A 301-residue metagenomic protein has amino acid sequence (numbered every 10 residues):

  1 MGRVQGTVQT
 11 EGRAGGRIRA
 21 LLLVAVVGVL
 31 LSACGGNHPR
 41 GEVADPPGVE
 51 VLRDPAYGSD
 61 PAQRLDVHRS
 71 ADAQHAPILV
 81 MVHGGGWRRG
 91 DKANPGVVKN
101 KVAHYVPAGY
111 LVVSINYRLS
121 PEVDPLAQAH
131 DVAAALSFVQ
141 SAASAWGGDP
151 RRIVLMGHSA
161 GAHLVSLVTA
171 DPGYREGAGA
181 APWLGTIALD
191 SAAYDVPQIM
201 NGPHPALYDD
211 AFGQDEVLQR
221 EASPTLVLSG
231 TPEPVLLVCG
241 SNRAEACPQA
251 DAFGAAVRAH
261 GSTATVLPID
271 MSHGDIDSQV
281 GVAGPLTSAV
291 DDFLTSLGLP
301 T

Functional and structural regions predicted by a protein language model:
N37-A73: N-terminal cap/lid segment of alpha/beta-hydrolase-fold proteins
A44, D60, S191-A192, V196-V227: Mobile cap/lid helix-loop segments that gate and shape the active-site cleft of serine hydrolases
H75-G85: Short beta-strand element of the alpha/beta-hydrolase
A93-V113: Short amphipathic alpha-helix adjacent to the substrate-entry channel of hydrolases
A134-M200: Primarily recognizes the serine-hydrolase "nucleophile elbow" in alpha/beta-hydrolase and SGNH/GDSL folds
T231, L237-C239: Short beta-strand/loop motif that positions the catalytic acidic residue of the alpha/beta-hydrolase fold
V238, D251-G254, R258-T301: C-terminal catalytic histidine-bearing segment of alpha/beta-hydrolase fold enzymes
A244-A252: Conserved alpha/beta-hydrolase "acid-adjacent" motif
